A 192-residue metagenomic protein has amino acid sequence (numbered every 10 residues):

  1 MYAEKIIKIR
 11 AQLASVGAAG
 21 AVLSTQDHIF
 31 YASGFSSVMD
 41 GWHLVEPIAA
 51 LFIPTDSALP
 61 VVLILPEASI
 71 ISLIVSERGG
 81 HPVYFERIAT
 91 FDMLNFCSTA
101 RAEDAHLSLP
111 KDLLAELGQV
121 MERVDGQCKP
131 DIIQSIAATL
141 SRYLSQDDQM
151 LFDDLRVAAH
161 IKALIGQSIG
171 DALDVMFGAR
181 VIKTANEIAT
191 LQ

Functional and structural regions predicted by a protein language model:
M1-T190: A composition/biophysics-driven feature that prefers long, compositionally simple stretches
